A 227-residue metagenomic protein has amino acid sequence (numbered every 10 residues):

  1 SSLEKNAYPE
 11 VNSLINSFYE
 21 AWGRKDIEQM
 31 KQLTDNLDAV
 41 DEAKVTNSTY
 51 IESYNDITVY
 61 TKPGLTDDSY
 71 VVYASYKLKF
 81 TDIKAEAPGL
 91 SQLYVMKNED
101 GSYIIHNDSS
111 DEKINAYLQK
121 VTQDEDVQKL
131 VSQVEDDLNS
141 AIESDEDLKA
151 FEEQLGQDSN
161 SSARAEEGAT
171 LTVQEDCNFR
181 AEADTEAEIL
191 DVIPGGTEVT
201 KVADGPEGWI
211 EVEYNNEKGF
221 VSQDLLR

Functional and structural regions predicted by a protein language model:
S1-Y54, A116-E166, I189: Core segments of small alpha/beta cavity-forming domains
F18, Q29-K31, V72, V95 (+1 more regions): Hydrophobic pocket/interface hotspot
I27-Y76, F80-P88: Short solvent-exposed beta->alpha transition segments
D56-G64, T170-V173, E198-D204: A structural signal for short, hydrophobic beta-strand segments that form beta-sheets in beta-rich/all-beta domains
T66-D145, P194-E198: Exposed beta-sheet edge and beta->alpha loop/turn motif
Q157-N178, V192-G195, D204-G205, R227: SH3-family beta-barrel domains
A183-E188: Short alpha-helix capping/helix-loop boundary micro-motifs
D191-D224: SH3/SH3-like beta-barrel superfamily modules
